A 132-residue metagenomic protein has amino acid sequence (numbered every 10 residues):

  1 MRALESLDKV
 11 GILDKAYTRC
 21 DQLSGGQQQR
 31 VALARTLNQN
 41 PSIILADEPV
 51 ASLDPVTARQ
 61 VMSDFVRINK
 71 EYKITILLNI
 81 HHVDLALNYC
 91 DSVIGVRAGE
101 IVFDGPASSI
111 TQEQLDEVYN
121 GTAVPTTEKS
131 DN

Functional and structural regions predicted by a protein language model:
M1-D14: Conserved ABC ATPase "signature" region
R19-L23, Q27: Conserved ABC ATPase signature
N40: Conserved catalytic motifs of ABC-family nucleotide-binding domains
I44-D47: Catalytic Walker B motif of ABC-type/P-loop ATPase nucleotide-binding domains
P55-T57: Helix N-cap at the start of a conserved alpha-helix in ABC-type nucleotide-binding domains
R59-E71: Helical segment within the ABC ATPase nucleotide-binding domain
I80-H81: H-loop/switch region of ABC-family ATPase nucleotide-binding domains
